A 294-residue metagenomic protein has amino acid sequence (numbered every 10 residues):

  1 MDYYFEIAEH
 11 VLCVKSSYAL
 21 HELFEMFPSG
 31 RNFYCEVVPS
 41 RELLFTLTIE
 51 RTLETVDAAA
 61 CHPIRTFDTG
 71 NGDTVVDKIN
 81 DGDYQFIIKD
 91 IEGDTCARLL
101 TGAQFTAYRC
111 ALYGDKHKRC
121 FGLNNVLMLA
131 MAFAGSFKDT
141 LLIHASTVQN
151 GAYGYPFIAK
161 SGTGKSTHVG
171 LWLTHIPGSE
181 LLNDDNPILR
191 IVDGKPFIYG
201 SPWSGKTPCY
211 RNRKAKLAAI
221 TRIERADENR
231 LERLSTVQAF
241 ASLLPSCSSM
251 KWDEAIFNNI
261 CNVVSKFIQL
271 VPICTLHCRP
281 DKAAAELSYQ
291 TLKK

Functional and structural regions predicted by a protein language model:
M1-P156, S161, L171-E180, P187-K294: A noncatalytic interaction/capping subdomain that flanks phosphate/NTP-handling catalytic cores
T163-K165: Conserved glycine(s) of the Walker
H168: Hydrophobic positions on the alpha1 helix immediately C-terminal to the Walker A/P-loop
